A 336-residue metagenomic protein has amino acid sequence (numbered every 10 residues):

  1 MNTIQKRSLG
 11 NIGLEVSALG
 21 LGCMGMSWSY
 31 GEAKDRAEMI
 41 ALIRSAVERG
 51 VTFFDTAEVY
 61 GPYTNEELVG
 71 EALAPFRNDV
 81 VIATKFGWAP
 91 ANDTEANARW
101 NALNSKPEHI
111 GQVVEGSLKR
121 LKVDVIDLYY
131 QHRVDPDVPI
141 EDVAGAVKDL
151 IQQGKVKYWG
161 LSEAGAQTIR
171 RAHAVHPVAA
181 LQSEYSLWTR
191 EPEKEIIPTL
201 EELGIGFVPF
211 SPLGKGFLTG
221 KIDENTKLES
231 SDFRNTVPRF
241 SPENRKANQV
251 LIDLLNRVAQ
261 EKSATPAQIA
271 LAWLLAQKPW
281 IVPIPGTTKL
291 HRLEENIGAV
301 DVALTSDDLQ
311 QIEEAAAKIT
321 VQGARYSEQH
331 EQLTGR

Functional and structural regions predicted by a protein language model:
M1-T84, N92: N-terminal binding-site loop/beta-alpha segment at the start of enzyme catalytic domains that lines or forms
N2-I4, E202, S230-E261, A276 (+2 more regions): Terminal-tail/helix-coil boundary detector
L9, L21, M39, F54 (+13 more regions): Conserved, mostly hydrophobic/aromatic
E15-L19, G50-T52, F76-V80, V123-D127 (+5 more regions): Short, well-ordered coil/turn segments that N-cap beta-strands
M24-M26, A57-V59, K85-A89, Q131-V134 (+4 more regions): Active-site beta-loop-alpha junctions enriched in small/polar residues
I43, E66, G70, V114-L118 (+7 more regions): Generic structural signal for well-ordered alpha-helices, preferentially at hydrophobic/aromatic core positions
D93-E191, E195, G206: Glycine/proline-rich, positively charged, aromatic-decorated active-site loop/lid region on the catalytic face
P192-S230, T265: Aromatic-lined glycan-binding groove of carbohydrate-active enzymes
